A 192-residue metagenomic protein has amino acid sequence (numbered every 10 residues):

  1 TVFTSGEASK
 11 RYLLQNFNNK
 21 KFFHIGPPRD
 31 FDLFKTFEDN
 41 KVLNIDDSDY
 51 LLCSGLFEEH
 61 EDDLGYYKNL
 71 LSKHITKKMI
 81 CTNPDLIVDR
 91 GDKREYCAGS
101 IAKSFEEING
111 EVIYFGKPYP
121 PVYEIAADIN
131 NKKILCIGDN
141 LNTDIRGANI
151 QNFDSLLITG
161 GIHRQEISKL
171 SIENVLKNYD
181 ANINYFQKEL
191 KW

Functional and structural regions predicted by a protein language model:
F3, E7-W192: Asp-based, Mg2+/Mn2+-dependent phosphohydrolase catalytic module
